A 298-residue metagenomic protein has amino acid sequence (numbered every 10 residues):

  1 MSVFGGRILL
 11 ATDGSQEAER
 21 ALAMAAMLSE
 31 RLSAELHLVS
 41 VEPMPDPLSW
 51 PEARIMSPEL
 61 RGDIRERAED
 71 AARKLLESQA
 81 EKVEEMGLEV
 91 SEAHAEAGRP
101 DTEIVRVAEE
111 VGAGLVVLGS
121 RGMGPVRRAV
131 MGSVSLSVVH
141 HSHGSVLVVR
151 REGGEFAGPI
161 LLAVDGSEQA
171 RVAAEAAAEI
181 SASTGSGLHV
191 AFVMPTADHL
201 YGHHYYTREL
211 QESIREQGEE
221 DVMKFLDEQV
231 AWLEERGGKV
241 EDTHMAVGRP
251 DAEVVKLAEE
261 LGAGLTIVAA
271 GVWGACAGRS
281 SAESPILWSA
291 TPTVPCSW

Functional and structural regions predicted by a protein language model:
M1-F4, E17, M24, P43-D46 (+3 more regions): Structural beta-alpha unit
S2-L60, S91, G158-E212, E234-R236 (+1 more regions): Small/aliphatic-rich secondary-structure junction motif
S2-R7, M27-R31, D101-G153, K256-W298: Gly/Ser-rich helix-loop-strand patches that form or flank binding pockets for ribonucleotide-derived cofactors
A21, L75, A173, V222-F225 (+2 more regions): Hydrophobic alpha-helical membrane-association signature
D46, P100, P125, E155-F156 (+3 more regions): Generic structural signal for helix capping and beta-alpha/helix-loop junctions
P58-K74, E209-K224: A short acidic, glycine-rich active-site loop that binds or catalyzes chemistry on phosphate/adenosine moieties
